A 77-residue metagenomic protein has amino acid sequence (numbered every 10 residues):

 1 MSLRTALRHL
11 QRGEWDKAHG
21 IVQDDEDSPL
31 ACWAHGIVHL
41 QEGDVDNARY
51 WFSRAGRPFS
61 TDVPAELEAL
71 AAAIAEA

Functional and structural regions predicted by a protein language model:
H9, H39, A71-A75: Residue at a conserved register position within TPR or TPR-like alpha-solenoid repeats
L10, W15, V22-Q23, F52 (+2 more regions): Inward-facing hydrophobic residues that define packing positions of alpha-helical scaffold repeats
K17-A18, A48: Solenoid-repeat scaffolds in large eukaryotic assemblies
D27-S28, L40-T61: TPR/TPR-like (Sel1-like) alpha-helical repeat modules
T61-A77: Terminal, low-structured helical/coil segments at or just beyond the last alpha-helical repeat
